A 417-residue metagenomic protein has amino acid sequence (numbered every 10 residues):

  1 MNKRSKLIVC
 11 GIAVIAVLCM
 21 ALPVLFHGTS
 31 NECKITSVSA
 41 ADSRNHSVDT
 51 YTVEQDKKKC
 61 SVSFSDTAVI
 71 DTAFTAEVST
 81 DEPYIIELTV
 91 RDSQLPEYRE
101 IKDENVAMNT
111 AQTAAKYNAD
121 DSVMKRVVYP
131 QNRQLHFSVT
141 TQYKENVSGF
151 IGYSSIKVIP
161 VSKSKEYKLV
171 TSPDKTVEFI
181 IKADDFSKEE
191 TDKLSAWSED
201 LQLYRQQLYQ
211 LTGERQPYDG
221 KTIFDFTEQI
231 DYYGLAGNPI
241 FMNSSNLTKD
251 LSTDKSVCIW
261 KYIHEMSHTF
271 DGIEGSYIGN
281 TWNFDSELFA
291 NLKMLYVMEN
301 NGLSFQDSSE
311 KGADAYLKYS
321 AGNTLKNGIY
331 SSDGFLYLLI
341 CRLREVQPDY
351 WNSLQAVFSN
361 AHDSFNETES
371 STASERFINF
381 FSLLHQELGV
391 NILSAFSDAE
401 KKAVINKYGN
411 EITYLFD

Functional and structural regions predicted by a protein language model:
M1-I15: N-terminal Sec-pathway targeting helices
G28-T29, A41-R44, S65-T67, E77 (+5 more regions): Non-catalytic architectural context of zinc metalloproteases
S30-V69: Glycan-recognition and processing domains
S79-E87, N132-Q134: Extended extracellular/luminal ectodomain segments enriched in beta-structured repeat modules
Q94-T110: Short, surface-exposed beta-strand/strand-loop-strand elements in extracellular ectodomains
V170-T269: Juxtacatalytic substrate-recognition/specificity segment
K249-A313: Zinc-dependent metallopeptidase catalytic helix centered on the HExxH motif and its immediate flanking segment
D314-A403, Y408: Active-site-proximal alpha-helical
